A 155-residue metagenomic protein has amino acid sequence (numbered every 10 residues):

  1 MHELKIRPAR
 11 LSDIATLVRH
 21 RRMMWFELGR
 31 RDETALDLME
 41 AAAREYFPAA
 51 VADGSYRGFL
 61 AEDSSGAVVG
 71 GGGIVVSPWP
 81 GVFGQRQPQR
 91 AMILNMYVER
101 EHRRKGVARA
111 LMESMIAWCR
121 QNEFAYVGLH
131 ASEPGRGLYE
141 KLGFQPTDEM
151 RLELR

Functional and structural regions predicted by a protein language model:
M1-S12: Conserved N-terminal entry element of GNAT/NAT acetyltransferase domains
W25-Y46: Conserved GNAT-fold acetyl-CoA-binding loop/helix
E45-L60, M92: A short helix-loop-beta-strand connector motif used in the catalytic cores of GNAT acetyltransferases and, in some
L60, A67-V76, M92, Y97: Conserved beta-strand in the GNAT
W79-V82, P88, G128-P134, E140 (+1 more regions): Conserved catalytic-core motifs of GNAT/GCN5-like acyltransferases
H102, G106-S114: Conserved acetyl-CoA pyrophosphate-binding loop and the N-cap/start of the following alpha-helix in GNAT-like
C119-A131: Conserved GNAT acetyl-CoA-binding A-motif
